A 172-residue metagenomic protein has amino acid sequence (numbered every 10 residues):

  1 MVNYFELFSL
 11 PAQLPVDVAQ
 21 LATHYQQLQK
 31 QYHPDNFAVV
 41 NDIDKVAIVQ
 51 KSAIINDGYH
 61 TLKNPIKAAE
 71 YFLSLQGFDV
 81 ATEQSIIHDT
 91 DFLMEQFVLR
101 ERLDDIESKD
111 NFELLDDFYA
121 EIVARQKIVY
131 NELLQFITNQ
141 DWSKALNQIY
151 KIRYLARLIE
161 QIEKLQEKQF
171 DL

Functional and structural regions predicted by a protein language model:
M1-L172: C-terminal accessory/regulatory regions appended to core domains
